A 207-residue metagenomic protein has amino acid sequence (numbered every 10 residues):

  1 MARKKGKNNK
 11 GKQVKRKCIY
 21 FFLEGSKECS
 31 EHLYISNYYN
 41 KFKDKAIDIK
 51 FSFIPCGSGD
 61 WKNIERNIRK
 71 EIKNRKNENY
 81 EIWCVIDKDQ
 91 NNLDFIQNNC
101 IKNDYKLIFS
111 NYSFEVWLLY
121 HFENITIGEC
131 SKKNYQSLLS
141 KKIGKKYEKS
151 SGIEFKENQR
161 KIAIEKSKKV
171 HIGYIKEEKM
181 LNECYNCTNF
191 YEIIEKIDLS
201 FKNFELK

Functional and structural regions predicted by a protein language model:
A2-I19, C29-P55, K70-K207: C-terminal accessory helical subdomains adjacent to catalytic cores in phosphodiester- and nucleotide-handling enzymes
Y20-E24: Short hydrophobic beta-strand that contains or immediately precedes a catalytic carboxylate
P55-I64: Short, charge-patterned binding micro-sites
